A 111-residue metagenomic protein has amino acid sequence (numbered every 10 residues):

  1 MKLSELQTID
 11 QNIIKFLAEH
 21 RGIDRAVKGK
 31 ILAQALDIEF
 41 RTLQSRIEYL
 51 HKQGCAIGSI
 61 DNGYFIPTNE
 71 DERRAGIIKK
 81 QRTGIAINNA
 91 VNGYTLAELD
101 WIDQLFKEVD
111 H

Functional and structural regions predicted by a protein language model:
M1-F16: Short alpha-helical segments that sit at the start of domains
A18-D24, E39, Q53-C55: Short helix-capping/hinge SLiMs at alpha-helix to coil transitions
K28-A35: A short acidic, leucine-rich amphipathic alpha-helix
D37-Y49: Short amphipathic alpha-helical interaction segments
S45-I47, G54-I57: Major-groove DNA-recognition helix of helix-turn-helix-type DNA-binding domains
I60-N69: Minor-groove-contacting beta-hairpin "wing" of winged helix-turn-helix DNA-binding domains
N69-A75: Inter-domain helical "communication" segments and dimerization helices that couple sensory or membrane-embedded modules
G76-H111: Long, low-complexity, charge-rich intrinsically disordered regions
